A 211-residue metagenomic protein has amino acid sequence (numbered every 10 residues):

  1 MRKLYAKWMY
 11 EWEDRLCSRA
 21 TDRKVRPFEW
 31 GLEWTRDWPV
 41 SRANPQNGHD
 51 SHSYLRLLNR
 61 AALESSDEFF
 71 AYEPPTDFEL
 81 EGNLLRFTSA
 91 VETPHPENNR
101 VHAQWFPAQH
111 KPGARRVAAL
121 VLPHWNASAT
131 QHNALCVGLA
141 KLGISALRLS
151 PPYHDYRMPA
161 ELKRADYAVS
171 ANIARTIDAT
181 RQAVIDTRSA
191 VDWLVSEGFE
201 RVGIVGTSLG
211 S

Functional and structural regions predicted by a protein language model:
M1-A90: N-terminal targeting or regulatory segments adjacent to alpha/beta-hydrolase or S9 domains
S89, A108, V121-W125, S208: Glycine-rich His-Gly loop
P96-Q109: A short loop-to-beta-strand scaffold at the N-terminal edge of the catalytic core in hydrolase folds
H102, A114-H124: Short beta-strand element of the alpha/beta-hydrolase
V121-Q182: Cap/lid segment of the alpha/beta-hydrolase catalytic domain
A146, R201-V202: Hydrophobic anchor at the start of a short beta-strand that flanks the dinucleotide cofactor-binding loop
V184-R201: Conserved acidic catalytic loop of the alpha/beta-hydrolase fold
V205-S211: Gly/Ala-rich beta-loop-alpha elbow adjacent to hydrolase catalytic centers
